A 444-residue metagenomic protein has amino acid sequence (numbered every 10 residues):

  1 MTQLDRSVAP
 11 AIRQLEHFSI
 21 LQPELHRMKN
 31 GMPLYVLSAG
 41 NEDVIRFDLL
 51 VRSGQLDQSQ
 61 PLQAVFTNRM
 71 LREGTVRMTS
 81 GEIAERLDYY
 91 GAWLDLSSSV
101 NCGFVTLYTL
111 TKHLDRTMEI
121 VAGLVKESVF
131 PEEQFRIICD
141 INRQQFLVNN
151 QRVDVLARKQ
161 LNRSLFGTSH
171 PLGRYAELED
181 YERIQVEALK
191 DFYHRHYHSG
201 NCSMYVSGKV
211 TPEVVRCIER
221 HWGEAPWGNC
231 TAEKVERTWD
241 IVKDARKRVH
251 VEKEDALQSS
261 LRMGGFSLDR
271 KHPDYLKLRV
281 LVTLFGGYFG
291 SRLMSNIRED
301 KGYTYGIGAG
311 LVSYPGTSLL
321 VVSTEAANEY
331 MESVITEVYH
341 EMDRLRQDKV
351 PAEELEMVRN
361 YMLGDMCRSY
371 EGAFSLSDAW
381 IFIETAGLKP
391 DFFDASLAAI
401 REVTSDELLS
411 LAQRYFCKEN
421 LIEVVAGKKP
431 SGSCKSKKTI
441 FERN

Functional and structural regions predicted by a protein language model:
M1-V8, R27, E82-E233, H250 (+3 more regions): Charge-rich, well-structured scaffold segments of protease-associated domains
T2-I45: N- or domain-start disorder-to-order transition segments that initiate the globular core
S19-I20, D88, A245: Residues that act as N-cap/strand-start positions at coil-to-secondary-structure junctions
M32-S53, Q60-P61, N201, N229-S291: His/Glu-based metal-binding/catalytic segments typifying zinc-dependent metallopeptidases
Q55-D57, L71: N-terminal cap/recognition module
L62-E73: Active-site SXXK
M294-S295: Phosphate-proximal small/polar/acidic motifs at interfaces that engage nucleotide phosphates, polyphosphates
